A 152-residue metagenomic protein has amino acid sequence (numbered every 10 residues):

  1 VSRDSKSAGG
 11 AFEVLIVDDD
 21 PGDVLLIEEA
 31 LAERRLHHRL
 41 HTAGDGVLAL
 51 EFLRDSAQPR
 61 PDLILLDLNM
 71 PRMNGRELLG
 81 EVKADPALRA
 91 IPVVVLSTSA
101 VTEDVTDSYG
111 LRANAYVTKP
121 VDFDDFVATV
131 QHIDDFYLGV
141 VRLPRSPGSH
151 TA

Functional and structural regions predicted by a protein language model:
G10-A11, L36-H37, P59-L63, A87-P92: His-Asp phosphorelay/catalytic-motif detector in bacterial-type signaling
A11-A32, I64: Conserved acidic segment of CheY-like receiver
E28, T42-L63: Acidic, metal-coordinating helix/loop segments flanking the phosphotransfer/catalytic sites of two-component signaling
L48, V121-D134, V141-P147: C-terminal output helix
D67, S97: Active-site residues of response regulator receiver
M70: Receiver (REC) domain active-site loop signature in two-component systems and cognate sites in sensor histidine kinases
N114: Short, glycine/charged-rich "phosphate-handling" switch motifs in NTP-dependent and phosphotransfer domains
